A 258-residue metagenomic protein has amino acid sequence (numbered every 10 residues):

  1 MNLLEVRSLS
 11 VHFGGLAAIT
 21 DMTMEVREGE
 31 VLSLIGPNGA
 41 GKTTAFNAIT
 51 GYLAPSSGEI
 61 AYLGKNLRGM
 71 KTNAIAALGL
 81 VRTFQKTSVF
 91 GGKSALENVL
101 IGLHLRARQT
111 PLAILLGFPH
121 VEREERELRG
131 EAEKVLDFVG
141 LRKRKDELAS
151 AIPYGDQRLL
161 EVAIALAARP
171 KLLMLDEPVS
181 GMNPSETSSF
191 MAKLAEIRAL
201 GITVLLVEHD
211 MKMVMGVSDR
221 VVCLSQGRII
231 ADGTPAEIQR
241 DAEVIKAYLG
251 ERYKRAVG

Functional and structural regions predicted by a protein language model:
M1-G258: Glycine-rich phosphate-binding loops of nucleotide-dependent enzymes
